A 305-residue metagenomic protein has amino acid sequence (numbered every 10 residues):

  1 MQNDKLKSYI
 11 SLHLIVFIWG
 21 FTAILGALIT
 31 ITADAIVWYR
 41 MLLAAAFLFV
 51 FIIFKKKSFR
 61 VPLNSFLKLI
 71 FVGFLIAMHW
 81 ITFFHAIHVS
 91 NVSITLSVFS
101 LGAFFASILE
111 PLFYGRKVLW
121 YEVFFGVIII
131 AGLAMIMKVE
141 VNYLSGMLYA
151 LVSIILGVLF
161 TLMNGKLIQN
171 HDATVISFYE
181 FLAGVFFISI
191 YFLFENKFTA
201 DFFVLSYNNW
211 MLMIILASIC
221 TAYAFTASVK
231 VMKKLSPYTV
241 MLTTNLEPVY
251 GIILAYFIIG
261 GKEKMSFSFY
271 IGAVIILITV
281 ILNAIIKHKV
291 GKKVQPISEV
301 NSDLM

Functional and structural regions predicted by a protein language model:
M1-W38, F74, M78, T82 (+2 more regions): Glycine-/small-residue-enriched transmembrane alpha-helix faces in small-molecule transporters and effluxers
L6-S11, A35-V50, E122-I128, L148-Y149 (+3 more regions): Hydrophobic alpha-helical transmembrane segments of multi-pass integral membrane proteins, especially transporters
I31-M78, A103-A106, V158-M163, F178-N196 (+1 more regions): Transmembrane alpha-helices of multi-pass small-molecule transport proteins
Y39, L96-L101, N164-V185, T221-F257: Helix-helix packing/entry segments at the starts of transmembrane helices
M41, N209, N245-M305: C-terminal-most transmembrane helix of multi-pass membrane proteins
L48, I70, V118-M137, I188 (+1 more regions): Hydrophobic transmembrane alpha-helices of multi-pass small-molecule transport proteins
I52-K55, G102-F124, V249-F269: C-terminal transmembrane-helix exit sites in multi-pass transporters
K55-S93, F99, M135, A217-L235: Specific transmembrane alpha-helical segments of multi-pass solute transporters/efflux pumps, especially DMT/EamA
